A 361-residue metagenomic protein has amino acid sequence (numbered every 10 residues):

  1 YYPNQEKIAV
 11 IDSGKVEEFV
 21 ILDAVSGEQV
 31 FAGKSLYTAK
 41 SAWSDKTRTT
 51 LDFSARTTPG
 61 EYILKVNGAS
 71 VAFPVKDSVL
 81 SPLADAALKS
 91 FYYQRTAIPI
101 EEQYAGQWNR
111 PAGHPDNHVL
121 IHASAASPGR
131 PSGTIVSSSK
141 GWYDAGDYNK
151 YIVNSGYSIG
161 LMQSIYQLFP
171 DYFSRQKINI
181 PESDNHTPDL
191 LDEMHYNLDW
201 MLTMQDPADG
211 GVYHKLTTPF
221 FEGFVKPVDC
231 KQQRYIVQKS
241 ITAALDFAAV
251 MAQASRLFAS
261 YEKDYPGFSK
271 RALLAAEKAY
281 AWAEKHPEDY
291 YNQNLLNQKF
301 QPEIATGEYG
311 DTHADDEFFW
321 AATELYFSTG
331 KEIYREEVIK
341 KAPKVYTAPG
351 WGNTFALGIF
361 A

Functional and structural regions predicted by a protein language model:
Y1-K15: Contiguous beta-strand segments within globular domains
I8-V10, T50, I63: Beta-strand secondary-structure signal
E18-R48, A55-A72, V79-A361: Glycan-recognition and catalytic cores of secretory/periplasmic carbohydrate-active enzymes
